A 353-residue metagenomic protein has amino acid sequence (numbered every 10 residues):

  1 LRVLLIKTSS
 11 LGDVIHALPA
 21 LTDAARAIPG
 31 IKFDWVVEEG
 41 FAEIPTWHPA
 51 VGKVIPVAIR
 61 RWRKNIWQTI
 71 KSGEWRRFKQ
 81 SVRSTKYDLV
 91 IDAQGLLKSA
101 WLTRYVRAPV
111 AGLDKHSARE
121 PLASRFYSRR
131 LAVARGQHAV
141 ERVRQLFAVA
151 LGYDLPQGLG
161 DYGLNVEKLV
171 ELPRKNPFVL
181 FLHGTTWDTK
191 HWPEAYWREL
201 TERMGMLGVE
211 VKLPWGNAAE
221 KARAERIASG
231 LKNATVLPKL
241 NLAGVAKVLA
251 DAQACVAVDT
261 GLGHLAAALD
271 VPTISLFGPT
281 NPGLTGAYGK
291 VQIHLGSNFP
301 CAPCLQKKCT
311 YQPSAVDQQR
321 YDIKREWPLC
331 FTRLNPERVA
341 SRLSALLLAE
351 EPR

Functional and structural regions predicted by a protein language model:
L1-R353: Catalytic machinery of carbohydrate-active enzymes, primarily nucleotide-sugar-dependent glycosyltransferases
